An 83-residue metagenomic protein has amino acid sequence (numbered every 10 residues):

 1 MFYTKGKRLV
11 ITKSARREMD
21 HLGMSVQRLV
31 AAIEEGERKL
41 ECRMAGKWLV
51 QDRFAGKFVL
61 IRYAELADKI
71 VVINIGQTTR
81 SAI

Functional and structural regions predicted by a protein language model:
M1-I83: Ribonuclease/tRNase effector modules and their secretory precursors
